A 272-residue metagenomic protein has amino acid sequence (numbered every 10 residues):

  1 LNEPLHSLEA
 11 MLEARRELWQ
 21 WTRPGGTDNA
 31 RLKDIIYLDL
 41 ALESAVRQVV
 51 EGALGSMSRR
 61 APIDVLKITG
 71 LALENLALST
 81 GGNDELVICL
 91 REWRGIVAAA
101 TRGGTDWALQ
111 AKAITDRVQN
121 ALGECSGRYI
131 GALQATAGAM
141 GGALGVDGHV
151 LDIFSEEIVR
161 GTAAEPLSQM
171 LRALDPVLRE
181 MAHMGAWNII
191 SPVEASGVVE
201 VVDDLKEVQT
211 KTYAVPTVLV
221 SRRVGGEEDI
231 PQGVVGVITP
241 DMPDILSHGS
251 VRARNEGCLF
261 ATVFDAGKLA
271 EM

Functional and structural regions predicted by a protein language model:
L1-M272: Non-catalytic, soluble scaffold/interaction modules
